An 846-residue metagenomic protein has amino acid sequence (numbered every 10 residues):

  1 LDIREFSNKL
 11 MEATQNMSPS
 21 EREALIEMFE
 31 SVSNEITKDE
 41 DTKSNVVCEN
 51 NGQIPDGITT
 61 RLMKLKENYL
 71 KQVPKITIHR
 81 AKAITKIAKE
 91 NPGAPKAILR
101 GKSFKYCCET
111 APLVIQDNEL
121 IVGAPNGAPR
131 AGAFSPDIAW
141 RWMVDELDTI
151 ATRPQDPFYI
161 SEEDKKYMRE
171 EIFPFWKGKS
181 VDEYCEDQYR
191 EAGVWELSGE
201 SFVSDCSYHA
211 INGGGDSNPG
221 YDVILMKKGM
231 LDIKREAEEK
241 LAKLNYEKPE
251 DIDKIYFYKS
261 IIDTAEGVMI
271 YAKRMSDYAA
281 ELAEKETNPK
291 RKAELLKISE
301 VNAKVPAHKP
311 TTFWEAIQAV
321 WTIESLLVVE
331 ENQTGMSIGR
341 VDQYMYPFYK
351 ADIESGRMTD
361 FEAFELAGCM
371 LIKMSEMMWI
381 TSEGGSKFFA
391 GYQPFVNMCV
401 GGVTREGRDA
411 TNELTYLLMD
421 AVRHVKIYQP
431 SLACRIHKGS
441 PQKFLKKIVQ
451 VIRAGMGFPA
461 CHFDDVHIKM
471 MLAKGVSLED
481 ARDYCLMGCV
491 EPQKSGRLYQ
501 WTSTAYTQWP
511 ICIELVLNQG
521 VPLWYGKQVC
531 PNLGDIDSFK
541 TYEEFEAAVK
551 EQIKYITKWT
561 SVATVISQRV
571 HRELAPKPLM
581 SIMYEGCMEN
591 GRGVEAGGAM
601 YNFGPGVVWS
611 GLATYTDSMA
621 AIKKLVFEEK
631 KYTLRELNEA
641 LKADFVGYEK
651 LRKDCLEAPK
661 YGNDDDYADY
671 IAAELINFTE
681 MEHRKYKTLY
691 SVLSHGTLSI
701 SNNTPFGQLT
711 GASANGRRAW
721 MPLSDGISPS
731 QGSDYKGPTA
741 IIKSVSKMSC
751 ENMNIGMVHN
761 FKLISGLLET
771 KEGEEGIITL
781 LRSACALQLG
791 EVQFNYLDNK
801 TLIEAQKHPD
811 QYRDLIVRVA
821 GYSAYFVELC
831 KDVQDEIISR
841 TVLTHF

Functional and structural regions predicted by a protein language model:
D2-S7, V268-A272: Short amphipathic alpha-helical heptad-repeat segments
R4-S18, R22-S33, T37, K234 (+3 more regions): Residue-level detector of alpha-helical secondary structure
E40-T42: Long, intrinsically disordered, low-complexity tracts enriched in Ser/Thr with interspersed Pro and often acidic
N45-Y258, K290, E294-K297, V301-F846: Conserved catalytic cores of very large enzyme subunits
K259-I270: Extended non-globular scaffold/tether segments
A280-E281, Y349: Extended, structured, electrostatic nucleic-acid-contact surfaces
L282-K290: A conserved hydrophobic secondary-structure block that centers on an alpha-helix together with its immediately flanking
